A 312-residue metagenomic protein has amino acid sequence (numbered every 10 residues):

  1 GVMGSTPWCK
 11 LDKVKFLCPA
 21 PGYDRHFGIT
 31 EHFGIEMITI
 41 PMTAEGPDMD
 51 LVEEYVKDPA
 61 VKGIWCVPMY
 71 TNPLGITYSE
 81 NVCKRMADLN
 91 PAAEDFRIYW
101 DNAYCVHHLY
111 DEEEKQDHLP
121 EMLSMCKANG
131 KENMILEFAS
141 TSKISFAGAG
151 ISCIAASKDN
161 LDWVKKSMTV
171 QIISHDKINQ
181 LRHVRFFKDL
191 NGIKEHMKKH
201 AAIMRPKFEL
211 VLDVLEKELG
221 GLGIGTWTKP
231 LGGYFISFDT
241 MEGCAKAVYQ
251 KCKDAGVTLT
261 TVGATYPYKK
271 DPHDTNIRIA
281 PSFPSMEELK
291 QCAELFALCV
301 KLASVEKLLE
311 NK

Functional and structural regions predicted by a protein language model:
G1-E94, C105-G130, A245, A297 (+1 more regions): Conserved core of the PLP fold type I
H32, S124-R205, K217-E218: Conserved core segment of the aminotransferase class I/II
G63, R97, L136: Hydrophobic "anchor" residues on beta-strands that sit immediately upstream of conserved functional sites
D101-N102: Walker B catalytic acidic pair
K131, D254, K269-K312: PLP-dependent enzyme catalytic core of the Aspartate aminotransferase-like
K198-L212, I224-D239, K253: Conserved glycine-rich beta-strand-loop-beta hairpin in the small C-terminal domain of fold type I
M241-A245, P284-M286: Helix N-cap motif at beta-to-alpha junctions
